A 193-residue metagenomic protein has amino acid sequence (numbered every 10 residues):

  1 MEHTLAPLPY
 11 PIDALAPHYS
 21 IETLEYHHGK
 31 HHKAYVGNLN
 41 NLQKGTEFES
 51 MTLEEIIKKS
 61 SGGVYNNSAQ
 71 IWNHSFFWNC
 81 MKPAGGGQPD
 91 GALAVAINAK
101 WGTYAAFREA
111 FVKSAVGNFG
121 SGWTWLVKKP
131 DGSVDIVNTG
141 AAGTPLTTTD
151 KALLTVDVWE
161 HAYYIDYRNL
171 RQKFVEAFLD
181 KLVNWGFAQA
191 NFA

Functional and structural regions predicted by a protein language model:
M1-A193: Feature for soluble, non-membrane regions of globular proteins
